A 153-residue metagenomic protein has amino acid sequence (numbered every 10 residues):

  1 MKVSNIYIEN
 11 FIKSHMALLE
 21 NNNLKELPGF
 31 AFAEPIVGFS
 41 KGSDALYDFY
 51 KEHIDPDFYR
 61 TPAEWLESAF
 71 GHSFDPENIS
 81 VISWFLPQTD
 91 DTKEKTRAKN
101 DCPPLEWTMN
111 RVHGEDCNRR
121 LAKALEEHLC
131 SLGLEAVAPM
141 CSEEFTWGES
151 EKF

Functional and structural regions predicted by a protein language model:
M1-N110: Non-catalytic, usually N-terminal nucleic-acid engagement modules in DNA/RNA processing proteins
K99-F153: Catalytic cores of enzyme domains
